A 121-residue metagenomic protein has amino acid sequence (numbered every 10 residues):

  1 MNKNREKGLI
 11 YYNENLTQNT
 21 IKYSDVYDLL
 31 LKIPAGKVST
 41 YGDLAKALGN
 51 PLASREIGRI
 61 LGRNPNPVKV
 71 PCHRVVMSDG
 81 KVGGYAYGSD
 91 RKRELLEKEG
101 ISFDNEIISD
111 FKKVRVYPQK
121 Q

Functional and structural regions predicted by a protein language model:
N2-Q121: Nucleic acid-binding interface residues in structured DNA/RNA-binding domains, emphasizing the DNA-engaging scaffolds
